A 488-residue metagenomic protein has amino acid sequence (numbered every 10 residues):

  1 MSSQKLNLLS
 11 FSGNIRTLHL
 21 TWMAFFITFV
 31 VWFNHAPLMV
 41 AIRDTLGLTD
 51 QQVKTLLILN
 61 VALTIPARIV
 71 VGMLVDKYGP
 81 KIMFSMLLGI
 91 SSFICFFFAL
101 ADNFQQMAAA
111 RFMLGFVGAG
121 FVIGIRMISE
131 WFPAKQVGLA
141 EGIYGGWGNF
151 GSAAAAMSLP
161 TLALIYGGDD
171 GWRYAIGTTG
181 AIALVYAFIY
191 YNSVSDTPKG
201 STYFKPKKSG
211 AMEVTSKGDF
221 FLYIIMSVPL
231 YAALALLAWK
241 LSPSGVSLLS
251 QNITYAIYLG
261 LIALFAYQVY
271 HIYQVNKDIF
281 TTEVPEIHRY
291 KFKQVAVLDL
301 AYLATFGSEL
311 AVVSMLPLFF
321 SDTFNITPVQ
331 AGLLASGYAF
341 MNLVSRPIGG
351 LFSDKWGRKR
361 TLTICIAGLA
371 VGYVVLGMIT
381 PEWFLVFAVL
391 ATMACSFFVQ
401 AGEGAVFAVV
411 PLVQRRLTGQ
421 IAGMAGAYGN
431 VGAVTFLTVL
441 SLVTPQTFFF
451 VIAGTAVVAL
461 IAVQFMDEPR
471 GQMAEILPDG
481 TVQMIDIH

Functional and structural regions predicted by a protein language model:
R16-D50, P66, V71, A155 (+1 more regions): Extracytoplasmic
H35-M39, S227-I257, K293-S336: Extracytoplasmic gate region of multi-pass secondary transporters
G47, G79, L100-Q105, V117 (+4 more regions): Helix-breaking motifs and short loop linkers at transmembrane-helix boundaries and internal kinks in secondary membrane
P66-Q105, S353-K359: Conserved MFS/SLC helix-loop-helix module at the cytosolic interface between two early adjacent transmembrane helices
G89-D102, G368-E382: C-terminal ends and interior cores of transmembrane alpha-helices in multi-pass membrane transporters/permeases
A119-P133, Q400-Q414: Intracellular juxtamembrane helix-capping segments at the cytosolic ends of symmetry-related transmembrane helices
G138-A163, G423-F436: Glycine-rich segments within core transmembrane alpha-helices of 12-TM secondary carriers
G180-F204, V228-P243, Y258-D278, A459-P469: C-terminal membrane-cytosol helix-exit motif in multi-pass small-molecule transporters
